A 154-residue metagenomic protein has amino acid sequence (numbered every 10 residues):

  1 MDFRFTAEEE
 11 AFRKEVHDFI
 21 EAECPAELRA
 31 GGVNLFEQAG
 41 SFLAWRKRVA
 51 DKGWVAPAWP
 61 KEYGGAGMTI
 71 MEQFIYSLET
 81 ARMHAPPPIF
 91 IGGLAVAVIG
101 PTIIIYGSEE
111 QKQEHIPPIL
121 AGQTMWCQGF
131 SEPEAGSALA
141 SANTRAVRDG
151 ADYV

Functional and structural regions predicted by a protein language model:
M1-A11: Intrinsic disorder at enzyme termini
E9, I20, S108: Residue-level signal for inorganic ion chemistry
F12-K14, D18: Mature N-terminal segment immediately following signal peptide/propeptide cleavage in secreted/periplasmic
D18-A22, V49-D51: N-terminal glycine-rich anion-binding loops that anchor highly charged ligand groups
E27-V49: Short secondary-structure junction/hinge motifs that connect adjacent elements
A30-V33, K61, I91-G92, S131: Short coil/turn segments at secondary-structure boundaries
L43, A50-Q123: Internal helix-loop-helix
G65-A66, Y106, E110-V154: Glycine-rich, Trp-frequent "lid" loop and neighboring beta-strands that shape and gate the flavin cofactor pocket
